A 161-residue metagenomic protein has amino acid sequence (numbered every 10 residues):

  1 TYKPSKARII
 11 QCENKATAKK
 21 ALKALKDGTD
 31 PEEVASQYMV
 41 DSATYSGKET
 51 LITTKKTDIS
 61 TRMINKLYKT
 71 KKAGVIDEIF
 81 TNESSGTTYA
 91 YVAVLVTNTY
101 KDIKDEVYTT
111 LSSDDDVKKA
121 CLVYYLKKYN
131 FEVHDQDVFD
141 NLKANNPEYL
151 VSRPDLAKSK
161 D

Functional and structural regions predicted by a protein language model:
T1-K20, S36, D58-D161: PPIase-associated folding chaperone regions across multiple families
L22-K26: Non-transmembrane alpha-helical segments in soluble domains of secreted/periplasmic/extracellular proteins
T29-D30, K72: Residue-level recognition of short, well-ordered coil/turn positions that link secondary-structure elements
D30-P31, T44, F131: Intrinsically disordered or highly flexible coil/loop and linker segments, enriched in small and charged/polar residues
P31-D41: Short, well-ordered alpha-helical segments enriched in acidic and aromatic residues
V40-K48: Gly/Pro- and small hydrophobic-enriched strand-loop and loop-to-helix capping segments that sit at the rims
K48-T57: Extracellular C-terminal loop/segment signatures of secreted glycoproteins
